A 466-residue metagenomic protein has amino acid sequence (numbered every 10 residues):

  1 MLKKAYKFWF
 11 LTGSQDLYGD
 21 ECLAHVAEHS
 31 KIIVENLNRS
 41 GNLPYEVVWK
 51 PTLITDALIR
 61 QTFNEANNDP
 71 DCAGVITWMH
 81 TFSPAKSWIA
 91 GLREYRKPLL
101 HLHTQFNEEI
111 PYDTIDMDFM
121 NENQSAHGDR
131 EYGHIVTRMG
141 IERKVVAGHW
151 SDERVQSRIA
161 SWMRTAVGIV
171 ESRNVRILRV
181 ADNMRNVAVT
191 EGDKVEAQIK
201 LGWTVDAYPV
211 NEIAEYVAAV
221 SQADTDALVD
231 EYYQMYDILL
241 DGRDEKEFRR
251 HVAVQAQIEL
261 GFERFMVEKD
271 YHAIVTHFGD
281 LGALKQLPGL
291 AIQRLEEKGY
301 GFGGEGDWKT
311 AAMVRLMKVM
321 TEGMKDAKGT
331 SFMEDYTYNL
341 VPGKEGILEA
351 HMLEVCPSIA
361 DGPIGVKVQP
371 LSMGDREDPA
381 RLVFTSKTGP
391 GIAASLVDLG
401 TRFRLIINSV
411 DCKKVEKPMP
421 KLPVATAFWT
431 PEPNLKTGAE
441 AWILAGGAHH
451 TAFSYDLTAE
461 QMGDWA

Functional and structural regions predicted by a protein language model:
L2-H25, N174-N183: Short beta-strand segments enriched in small/hydrophobic residues
A24-S40: Short catalytic helix/loop segments, enriched in acidic residues and glycine and frequently bearing histidine
P44-Y45, H103, E108-R243: Cap/lid and interdomain-hinge subdomains that line or gate substrate/regulatory clefts in soluble alpha/beta enzymes
P51-E65, V155-S157: Structural motif
I59-C72, I89-G91, E259-E268: Short, well-structured alpha-helical segments in soluble
C72-F82, L100-L102, Y271-T276: Periplasmic-binding protein-like
E231, M235-G323: Long, internal scaffold/assembly segments composed of regular secondary structure
D375-A466: Extended hydrophobic packing segments that form well-structured cores
